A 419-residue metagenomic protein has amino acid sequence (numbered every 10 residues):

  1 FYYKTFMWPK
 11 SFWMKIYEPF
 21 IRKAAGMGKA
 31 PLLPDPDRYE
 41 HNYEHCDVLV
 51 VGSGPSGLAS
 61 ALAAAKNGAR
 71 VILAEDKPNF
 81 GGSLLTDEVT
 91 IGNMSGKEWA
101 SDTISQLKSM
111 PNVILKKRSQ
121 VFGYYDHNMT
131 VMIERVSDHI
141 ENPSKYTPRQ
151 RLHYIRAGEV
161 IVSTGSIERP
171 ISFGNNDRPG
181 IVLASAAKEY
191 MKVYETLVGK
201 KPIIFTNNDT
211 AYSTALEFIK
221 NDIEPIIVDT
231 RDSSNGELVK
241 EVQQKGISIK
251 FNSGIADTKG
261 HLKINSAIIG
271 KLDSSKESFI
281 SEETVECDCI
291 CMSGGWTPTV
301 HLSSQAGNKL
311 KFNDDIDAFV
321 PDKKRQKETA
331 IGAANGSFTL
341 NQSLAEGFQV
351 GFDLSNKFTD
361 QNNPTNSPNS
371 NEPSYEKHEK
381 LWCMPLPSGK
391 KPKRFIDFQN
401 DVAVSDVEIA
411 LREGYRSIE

Functional and structural regions predicted by a protein language model:
T5-E419: Residues forming the flavin
